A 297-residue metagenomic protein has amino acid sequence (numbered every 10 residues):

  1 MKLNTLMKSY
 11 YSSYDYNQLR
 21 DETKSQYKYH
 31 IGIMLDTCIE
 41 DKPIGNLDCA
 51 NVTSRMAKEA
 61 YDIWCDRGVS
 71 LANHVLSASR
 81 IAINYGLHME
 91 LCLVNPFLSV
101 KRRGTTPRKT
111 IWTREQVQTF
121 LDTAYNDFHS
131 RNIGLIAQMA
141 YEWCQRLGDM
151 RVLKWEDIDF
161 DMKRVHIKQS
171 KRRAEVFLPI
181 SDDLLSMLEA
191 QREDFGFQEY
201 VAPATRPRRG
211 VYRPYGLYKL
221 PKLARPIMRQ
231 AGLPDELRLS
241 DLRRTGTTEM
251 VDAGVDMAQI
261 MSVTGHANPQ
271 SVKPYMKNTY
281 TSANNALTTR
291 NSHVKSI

Functional and structural regions predicted by a protein language model:
K8-E22, G32-R108, D122-A124: N-terminal core-binding DNA-recognition domain of tyrosine recombinases/integrases
A50, L91-V94, G104-D122, R172-D182 (+1 more regions): DNA breakage-rejoining catalytic core of tyrosine-based enzymes
V69, D122-H129, W143, L178 (+2 more regions): Short, basic (Lys/Arg/His-rich) helix/loop patches that form interaction surfaces in the mid-to-C-terminal regions
N73-V75, H88, C92, L98-L147 (+2 more regions): Basic, Lys/Arg- and aromatic-enriched nucleic-acid-binding interface segment
I111, Q169-R173, T264-T289: Catalytic-site neighborhood detector that most strongly recognizes the C-terminal catalytic loop/helix of tyrosine
D157-R164, P234, V255-M276: Short, polar N-cap/turn motifs at the start of nucleic acid-interacting alpha helices
S170-A190, Q198-P226: C-terminal catalytic core of Y-nucleophile DNA break-rejoin enzymes
A204-G210, T289-I297: C-terminal secondary-structure termini that scaffold catalytic or DNA-interacting sites
